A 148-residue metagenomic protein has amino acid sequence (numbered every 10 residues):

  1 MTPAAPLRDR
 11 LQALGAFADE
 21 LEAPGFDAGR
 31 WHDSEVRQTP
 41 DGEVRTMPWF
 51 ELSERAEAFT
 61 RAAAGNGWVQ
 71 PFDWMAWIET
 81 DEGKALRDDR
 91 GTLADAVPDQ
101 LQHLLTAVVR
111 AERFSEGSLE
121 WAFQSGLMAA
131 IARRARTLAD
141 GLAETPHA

Functional and structural regions predicted by a protein language model:
M1-A5, R136-A148: Short intrinsically disordered terminal tails
T2-D73: Short terminal alpha-helical segments
P3-L11, E79-D99: Short, charge/polar-rich alpha-helical segments
D19-R37, D41-E43, W68-V69, G91-D95 (+2 more regions): Charged, low-complexity interaction regions
N66-W68, D73-T80, L127-L138: Repeat-associated, polar segments at repeat-unit boundaries in modular proteins
T106-V109, R113, A132, R136: Alpha-helical repeat scaffolds in large eukaryotic proteins
